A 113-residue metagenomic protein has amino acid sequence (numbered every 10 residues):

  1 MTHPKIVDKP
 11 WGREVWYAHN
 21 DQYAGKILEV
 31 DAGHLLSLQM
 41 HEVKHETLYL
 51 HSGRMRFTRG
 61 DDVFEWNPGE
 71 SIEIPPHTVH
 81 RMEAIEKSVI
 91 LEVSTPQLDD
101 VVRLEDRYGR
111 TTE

Functional and structural regions predicted by a protein language model:
T2-K9, R81-E113: Double-stranded beta-helix
T2-Q39, K44: A short glycine-rich, His/Asp/Glu-containing loop-to-beta-strand
G25, S37-L38, F57-R59, E92: Short hydrophobic/aromatic-rich beta-strand segments that constitute the beta-sheet cores of beta-sandwich/beta-barrel
I27, T47, D61-F64: Short, surface-exposed secondary-structure edge patches
V43-R56: Glycine- and acidic-residue-biased ligand/ion/polar-headgroup-sensing regions
G60-V79: Short acidic-glycine-tyrosine-enriched beta hairpin
